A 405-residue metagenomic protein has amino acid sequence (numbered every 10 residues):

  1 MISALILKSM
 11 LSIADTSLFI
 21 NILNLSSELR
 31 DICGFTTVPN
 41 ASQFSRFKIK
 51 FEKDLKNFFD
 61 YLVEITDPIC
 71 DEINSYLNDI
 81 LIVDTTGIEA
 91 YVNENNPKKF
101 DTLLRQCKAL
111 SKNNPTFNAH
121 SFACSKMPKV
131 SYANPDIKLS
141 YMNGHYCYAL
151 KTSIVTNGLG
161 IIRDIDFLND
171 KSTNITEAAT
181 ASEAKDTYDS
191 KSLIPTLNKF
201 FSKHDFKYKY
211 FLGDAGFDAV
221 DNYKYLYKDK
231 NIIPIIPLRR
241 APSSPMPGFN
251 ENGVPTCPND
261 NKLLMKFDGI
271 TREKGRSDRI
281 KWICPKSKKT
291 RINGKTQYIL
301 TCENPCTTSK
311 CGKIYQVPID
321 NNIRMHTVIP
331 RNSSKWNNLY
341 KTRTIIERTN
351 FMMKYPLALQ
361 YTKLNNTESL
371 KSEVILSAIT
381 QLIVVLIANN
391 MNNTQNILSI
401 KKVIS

Functional and structural regions predicted by a protein language model:
M1-L11: Basic, short loop/linker segments at the boundary and entry of helix-turn-helix/winged-helix-like folds
T16-C33: DNA-recognition alpha helix
L23-N24, A215, G248-K281, I319-N365: Short amphipathic alpha-helical "interface-anchor" segments enriched in bulky aromatics
I32-E52: Major-groove recognition helix of helix-turn-helix-like DNA-binding domains
R46, K50-F211, A215-K228, R239: Polybasic low-complexity intrinsically disordered regions
T180-E183, T187-N293, P330: An internal, acidic/charged active-site-proximal segment that coordinates divalent cations and/or engages
I283-V328: Long, low-complexity, polar/charged, intrinsically disordered or flexibly structured peripheral segments
N338-S405: Basic, amphipathic alpha-helical segments enriched in Lys/Arg and hydrophobic/aromatic residues
